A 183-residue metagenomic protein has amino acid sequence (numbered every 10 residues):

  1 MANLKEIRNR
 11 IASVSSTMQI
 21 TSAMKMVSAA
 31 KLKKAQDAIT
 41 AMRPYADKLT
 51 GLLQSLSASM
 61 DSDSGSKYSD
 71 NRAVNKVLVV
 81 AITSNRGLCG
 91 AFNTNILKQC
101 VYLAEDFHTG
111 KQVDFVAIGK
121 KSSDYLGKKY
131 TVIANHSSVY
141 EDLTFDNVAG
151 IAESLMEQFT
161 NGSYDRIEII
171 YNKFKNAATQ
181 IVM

Functional and structural regions predicted by a protein language model:
A2-M183: Conserved loop-to-helix interface motifs that mediate assembly, gating, or partner/ligand docking in ancient ring
